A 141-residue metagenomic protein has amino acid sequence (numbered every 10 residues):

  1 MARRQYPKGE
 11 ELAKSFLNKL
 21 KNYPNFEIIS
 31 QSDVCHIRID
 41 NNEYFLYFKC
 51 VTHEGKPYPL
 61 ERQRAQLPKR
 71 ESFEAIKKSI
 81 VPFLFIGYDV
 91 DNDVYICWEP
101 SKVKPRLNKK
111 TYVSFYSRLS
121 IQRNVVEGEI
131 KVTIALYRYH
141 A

Functional and structural regions predicted by a protein language model:
M1-A141: Intrinsically disordered, charged low-complexity linkers and terminal tails that flank or connect structured domains
